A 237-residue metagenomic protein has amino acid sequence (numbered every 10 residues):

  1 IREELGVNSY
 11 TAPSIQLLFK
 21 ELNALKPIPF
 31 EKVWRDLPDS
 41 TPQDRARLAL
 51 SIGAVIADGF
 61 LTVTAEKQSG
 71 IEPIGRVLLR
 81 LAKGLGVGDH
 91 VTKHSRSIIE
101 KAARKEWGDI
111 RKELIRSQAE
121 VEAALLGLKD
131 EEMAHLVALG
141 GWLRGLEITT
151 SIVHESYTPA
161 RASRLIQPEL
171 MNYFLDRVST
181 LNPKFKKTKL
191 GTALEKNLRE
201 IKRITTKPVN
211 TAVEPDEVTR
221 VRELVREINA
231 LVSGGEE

Functional and structural regions predicted by a protein language model:
I1-I98: N-terminal Sec/ER secretory leader and immediately downstream segment of secreted/extracellular precursors
L17, P29, G70, V77 (+11 more regions): Exposed alpha-helical structural elements
G53-I56, G75, L79, I115-Q118 (+7 more regions): Generic structural concept
G59-E66, L85, D89, A124-L128 (+4 more regions): Secondary-structure edge/capping motif, primarily at the C-terminal ends of alpha-helices and the immediately following
E72-R76, R96-S97, L136-L139, R161-P168 (+2 more regions): Short, charged, amphipathic alpha-helical segments
K101-K187: Extended amphipathic alpha-helical interaction segments
N182-E237: A cross-kingdom marker for long, charged
